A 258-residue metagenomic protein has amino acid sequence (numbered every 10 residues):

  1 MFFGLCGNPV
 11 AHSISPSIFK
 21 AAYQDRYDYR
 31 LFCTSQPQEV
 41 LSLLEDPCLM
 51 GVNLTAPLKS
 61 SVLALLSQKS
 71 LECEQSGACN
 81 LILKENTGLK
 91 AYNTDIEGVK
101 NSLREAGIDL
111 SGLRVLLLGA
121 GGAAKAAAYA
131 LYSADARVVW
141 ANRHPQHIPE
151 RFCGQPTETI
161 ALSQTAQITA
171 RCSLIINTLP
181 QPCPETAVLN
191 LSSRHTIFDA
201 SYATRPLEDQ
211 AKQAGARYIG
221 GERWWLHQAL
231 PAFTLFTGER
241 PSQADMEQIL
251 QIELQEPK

Functional and structural regions predicted by a protein language model:
M1-A106: Phosphate/diphosphate ligand-binding glycine-rich loop within oxidoreductases
G7, A91-I96, L103, I108 (+2 more regions): Glycine-rich adenosine-cofactor-binding loop
P9, H144-Q146, A203: Residues in the short beta-alpha loop(s) of Rossmann-like NAD(P)-binding domains
L54-L63, A123, P180-C183, A203-T204: Short glycine-rich anion-binding loops that position phosphate/pyrophosphate groups of nucleotides and phosphorylated
S133-R137, A214-R217: Conserved S-adenosyl-L-methionine
A134-Q155: NAD(P)-binding Rossmann-fold cofactor-contacting core
G154-I219: Rossmann-like adenosine-cofactor binding region
T196-L250: Rossmann-fold NAD(P)-binding glycine/threonine-rich loop
